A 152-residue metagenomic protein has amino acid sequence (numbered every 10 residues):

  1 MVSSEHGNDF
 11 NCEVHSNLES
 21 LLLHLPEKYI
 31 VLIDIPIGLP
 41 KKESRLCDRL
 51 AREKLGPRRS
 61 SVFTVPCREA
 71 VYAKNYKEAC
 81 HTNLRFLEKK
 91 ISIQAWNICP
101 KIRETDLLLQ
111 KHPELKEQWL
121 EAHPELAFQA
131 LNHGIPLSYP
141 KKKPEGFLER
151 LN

Functional and structural regions predicted by a protein language model:
M1-N152: RNase H-like (RuvC/DEDD) metal-dependent nuclease/polynucleotide-processing core
